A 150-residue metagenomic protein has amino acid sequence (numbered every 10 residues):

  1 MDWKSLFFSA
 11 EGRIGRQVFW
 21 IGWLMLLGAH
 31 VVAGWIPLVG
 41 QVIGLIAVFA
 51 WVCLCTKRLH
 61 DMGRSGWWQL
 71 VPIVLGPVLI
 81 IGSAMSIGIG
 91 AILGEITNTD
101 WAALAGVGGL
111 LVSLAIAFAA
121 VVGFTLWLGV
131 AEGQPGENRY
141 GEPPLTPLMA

Functional and structural regions predicted by a protein language model:
M1-A29, A47-W68, L126-A150: Membrane-interface extramembranous regions at the lipid-water interface
A29-A50, L75-V122: Membrane-helix interface segments in multi-pass membrane proteins
L70-L79, M149-A150: Small-residue-rich segments of transmembrane alpha-helices in multi-pass membrane proteins, especially helix faces
